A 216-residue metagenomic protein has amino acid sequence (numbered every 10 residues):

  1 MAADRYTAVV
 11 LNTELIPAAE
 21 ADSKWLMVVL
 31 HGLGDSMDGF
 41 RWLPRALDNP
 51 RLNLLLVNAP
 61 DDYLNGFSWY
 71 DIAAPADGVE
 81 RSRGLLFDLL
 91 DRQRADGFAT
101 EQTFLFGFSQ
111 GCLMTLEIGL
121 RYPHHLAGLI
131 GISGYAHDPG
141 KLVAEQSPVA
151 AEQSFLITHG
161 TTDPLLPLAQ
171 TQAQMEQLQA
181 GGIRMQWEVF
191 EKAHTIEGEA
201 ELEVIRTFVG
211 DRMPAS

Functional and structural regions predicted by a protein language model:
A2-T100: Serine-hydrolase catalytic machinery in alpha/beta-hydrolase-like enzymes
W42, E117-R121: Active-site signature of alpha/beta-hydrolase-fold catalytic machinery across serine- and Asp/Cys-nucleophile hydrolases
L105-G107, I130-I132, T158: Short beta-strand immediately N-terminal to the catalytic nucleophile in serine-hydrolase-like folds
F106-G111, T115: Gly/Ala-rich beta-loop-alpha elbow adjacent to hydrolase catalytic centers
H124-H137: A conserved short beta-strand
D138, T161-P167, T195: Acidic catalytic loop of the alpha/beta-hydrolase fold
A151, L156-H159, D163: Short beta-strand/loop motif that positions the catalytic acidic residue of the alpha/beta-hydrolase fold
A169-S216: C-terminal catalytic histidine-bearing segment of alpha/beta-hydrolase fold enzymes
